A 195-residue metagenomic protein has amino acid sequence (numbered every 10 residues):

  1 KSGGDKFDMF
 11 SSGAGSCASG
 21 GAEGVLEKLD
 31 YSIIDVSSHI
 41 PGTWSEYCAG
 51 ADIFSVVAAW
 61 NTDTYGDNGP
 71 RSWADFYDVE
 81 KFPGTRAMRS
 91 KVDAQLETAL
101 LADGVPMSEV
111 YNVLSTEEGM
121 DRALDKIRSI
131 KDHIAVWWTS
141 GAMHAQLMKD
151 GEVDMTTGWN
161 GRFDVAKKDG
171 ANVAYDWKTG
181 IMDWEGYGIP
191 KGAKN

Functional and structural regions predicted by a protein language model:
K1-G3: Short, well-structured alpha-helical segments in soluble
K6-L147: Extracytoplasmic ligand-binding site segments that recognize negatively charged/polar headgroups
F7-S11, W137, D154-W159, A174: Paired acidic/hydrophobic, glycine-rich loop segments that form the ligand-binding mouth/hinge of periplasmic-binding
C17-S19, M155-N172: A ligand-binding cleft/hinge motif common to bilobed small-molecule-binding domains
V36-H39, F54-V56, D121-I130, K167-A193: Periplasmic-binding protein-like
S72-E80, E185-N195: Bilobed periplasmic-binding protein/Venus flytrap-like ligand-binding cleft at the lobe interface of extracytoplasmic
A94, M143-A145, G161-V165, G180-M182: Short, catalytically relevant binding-site loops at active-site mouths
G151: Secreted/periplasmic proteins that engage bacterial cell-wall peptidoglycan
